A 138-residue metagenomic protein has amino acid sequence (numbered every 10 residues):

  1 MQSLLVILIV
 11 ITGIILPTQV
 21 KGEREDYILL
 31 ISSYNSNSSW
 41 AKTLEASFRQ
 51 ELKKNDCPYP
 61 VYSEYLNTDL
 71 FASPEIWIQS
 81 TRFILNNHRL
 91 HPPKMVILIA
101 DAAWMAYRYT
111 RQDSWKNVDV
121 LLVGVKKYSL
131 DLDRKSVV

Functional and structural regions predicted by a protein language model:
Q2-I9: Sec-dependent signal peptide recognition, specifically the positively charged N-region followed immediately by
V20-G22: Boundary at the C-terminal end of the N-terminal hydrophobic targeting segment
E25-W40: Short beta-strand segments enriched in small/hydrophobic residues
A41-R49: Short, surface-exposed alpha-helical segments at coil->helix boundaries
F48-L66: Signal peptide-proximal N-terminal region of secreted/periplasmic/extracellular or secretory-lumen proteins
Y65, F71-L130: Beta-alpha junction/loop-to-helix N-cap segments that form part of ligand/metal-binding clefts
V137: Conserved small/polar residues in nucleotide/adenosyl-binding loops
